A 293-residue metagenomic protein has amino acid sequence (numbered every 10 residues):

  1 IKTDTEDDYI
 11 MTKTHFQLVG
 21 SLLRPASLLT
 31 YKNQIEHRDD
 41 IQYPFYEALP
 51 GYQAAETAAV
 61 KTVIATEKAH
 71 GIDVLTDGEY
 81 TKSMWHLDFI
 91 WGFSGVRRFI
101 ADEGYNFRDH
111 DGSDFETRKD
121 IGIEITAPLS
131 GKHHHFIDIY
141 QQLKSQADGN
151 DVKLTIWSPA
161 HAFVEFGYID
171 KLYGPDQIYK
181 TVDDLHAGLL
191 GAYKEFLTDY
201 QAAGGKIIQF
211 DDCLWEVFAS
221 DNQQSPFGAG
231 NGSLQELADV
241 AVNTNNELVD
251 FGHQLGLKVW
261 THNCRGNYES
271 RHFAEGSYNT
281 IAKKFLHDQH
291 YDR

Functional and structural regions predicted by a protein language model:
D4-R293: Domain-level signal for soluble alpha/beta catalytic cores
